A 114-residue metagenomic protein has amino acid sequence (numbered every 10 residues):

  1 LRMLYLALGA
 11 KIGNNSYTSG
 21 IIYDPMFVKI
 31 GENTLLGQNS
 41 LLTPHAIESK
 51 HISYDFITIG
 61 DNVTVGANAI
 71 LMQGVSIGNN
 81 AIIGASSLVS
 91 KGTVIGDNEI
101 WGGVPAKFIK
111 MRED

Functional and structural regions predicted by a protein language model:
L1-Y23, F27: Extended, small-residue-rich solenoid/repeat segments and analogous flexible loops that form exposed scaffolds
G37-N39, T43-H45, K50-D114: Glycine-rich hexapeptide-repeat left-handed beta-helix
